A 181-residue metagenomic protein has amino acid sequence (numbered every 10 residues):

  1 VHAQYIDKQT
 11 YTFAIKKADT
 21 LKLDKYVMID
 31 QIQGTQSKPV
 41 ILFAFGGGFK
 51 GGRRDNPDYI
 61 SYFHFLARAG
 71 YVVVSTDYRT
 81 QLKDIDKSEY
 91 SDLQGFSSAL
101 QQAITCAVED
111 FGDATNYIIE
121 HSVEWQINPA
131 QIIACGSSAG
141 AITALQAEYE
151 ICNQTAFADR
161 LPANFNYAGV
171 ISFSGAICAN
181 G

Functional and structural regions predicted by a protein language model:
A3-Q36: N-terminal cap/lid segment of alpha/beta-hydrolase-fold proteins
Q36-G48: Short beta-strand element of the alpha/beta-hydrolase
V40, A67-R79, I133, G169-V170: A fold-wide structural signal in alpha/beta-hydrolase
G48, T80-L82, I177: Alpha/beta-hydrolase active-site loop signature
G48-G51, V73, Y117: Serine-hydrolase catalytic-loop signature spanning alpha/beta hydrolases and amidase-signature enzymes
R54-T76, K83: Short amphipathic alpha-helix adjacent to the substrate-entry channel of hydrolases
L93-E124: Alpha/beta-hydrolase active-site loop
D113-G181: Primarily recognizes the serine-hydrolase "nucleophile elbow" in alpha/beta-hydrolase and SGNH/GDSL folds
